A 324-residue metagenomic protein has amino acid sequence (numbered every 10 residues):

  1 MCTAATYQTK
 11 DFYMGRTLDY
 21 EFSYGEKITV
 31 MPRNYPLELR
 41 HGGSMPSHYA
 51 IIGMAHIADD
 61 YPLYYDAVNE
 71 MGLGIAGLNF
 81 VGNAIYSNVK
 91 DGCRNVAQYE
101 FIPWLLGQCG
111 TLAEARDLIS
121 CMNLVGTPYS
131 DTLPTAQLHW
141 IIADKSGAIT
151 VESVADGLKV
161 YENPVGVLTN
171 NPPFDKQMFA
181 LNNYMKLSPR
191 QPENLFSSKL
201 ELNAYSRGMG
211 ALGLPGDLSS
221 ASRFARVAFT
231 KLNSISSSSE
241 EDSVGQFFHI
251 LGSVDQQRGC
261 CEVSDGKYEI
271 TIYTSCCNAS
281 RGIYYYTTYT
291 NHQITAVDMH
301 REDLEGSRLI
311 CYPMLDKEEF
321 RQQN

Functional and structural regions predicted by a protein language model:
M1-R94, C121, G126, C311-L315 (+1 more regions): A contiguous strand-loop segment
M1-Y13, T127-S130, T135-A136, D144-G147 (+1 more regions): C-terminus-biased signal that marks the final domain/tail of proteins
Y20-F22, V81-N83, D156-K159, T290-I294: Short, surface-exposed beta-strand-loop junctions and turns on beta-sheet-rich folds
S23-V30, I85-K90, V160-V165, N171-P172 (+1 more regions): A short, polar/proline- and glycine-enriched secondary-structure boundary/capping micro-motif
V68, I149-S153, K159, S275: Broad, structure-driven detector of short, well-ordered beta-strand segments within folded domains
G92-P128, E240-F248: Proteins synthesized as precursors that undergo proteolytic processing into mature forms
A113-S153: Active-site periphery "cap/insert" segments of enzyme catalytic domains
